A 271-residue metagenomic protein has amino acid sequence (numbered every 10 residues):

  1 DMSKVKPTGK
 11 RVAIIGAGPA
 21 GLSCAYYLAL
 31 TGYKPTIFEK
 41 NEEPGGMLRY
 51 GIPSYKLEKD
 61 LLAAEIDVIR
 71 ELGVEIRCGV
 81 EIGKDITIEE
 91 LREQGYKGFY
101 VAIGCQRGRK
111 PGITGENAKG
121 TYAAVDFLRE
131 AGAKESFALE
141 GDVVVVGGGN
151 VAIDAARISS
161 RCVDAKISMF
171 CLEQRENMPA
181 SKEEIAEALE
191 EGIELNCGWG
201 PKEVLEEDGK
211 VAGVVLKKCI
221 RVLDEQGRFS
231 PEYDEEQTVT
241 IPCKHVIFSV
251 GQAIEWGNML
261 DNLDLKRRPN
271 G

Functional and structural regions predicted by a protein language model:
D1-T36, K40-E43, M47-Y55, I66 (+2 more regions): Fe-S ferredoxin-like electron-transfer domains and their immediately adjacent linker/connector regions across
D1-V5, E42, L61, T114-V125 (+1 more regions): Non-heme iron-sulfur electron-transfer modules
K6-I15, A20, A63-I113, E203-V215 (+3 more regions): Feature captures the FAD/FMN-dependent oxidoreductase FAD-binding
A13-F38, C78-I88, R92, R107-R109 (+5 more regions): Rossmann-like dinucleotide/flavin-binding elements
I37, N41-L72, I76, A131 (+1 more regions): Rossmann-like dinucleotide-binding cores of NAD(P)H-dependent redox enzymes
G73, Y96, A118, E140-G141 (+2 more regions): Short, well-ordered alpha-helix to beta-strand connector turns
K119-A124, E190, A212, L216-R221 (+1 more regions): Flexible glycine/proline-rich, aromatic-decorated loop/lid segments
V222-E232: Flexible, membrane-facing loop/turn or short amphipathic-helix motifs that contact lipid bilayers or gate lipid-binding
